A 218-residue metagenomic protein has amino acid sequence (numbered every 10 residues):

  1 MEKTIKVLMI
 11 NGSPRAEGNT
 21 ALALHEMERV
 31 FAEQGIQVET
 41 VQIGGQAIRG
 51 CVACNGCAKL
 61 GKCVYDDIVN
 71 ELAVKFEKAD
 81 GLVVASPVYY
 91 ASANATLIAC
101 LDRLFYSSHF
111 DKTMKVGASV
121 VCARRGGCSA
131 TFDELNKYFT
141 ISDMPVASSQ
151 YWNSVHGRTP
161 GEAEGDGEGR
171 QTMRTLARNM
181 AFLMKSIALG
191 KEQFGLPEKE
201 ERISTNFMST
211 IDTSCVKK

Functional and structural regions predicted by a protein language model:
T4-Q34: N-terminal beta1-alpha1 ligand-phosphate binding loop
I5, L60, V64-Y151: Helix-loop-strand module that forms the ligand-binding subsite of alpha/beta enzymes
I10-G12, I43, V121-R124: Cofactor-binding loop segments of dinucleotide-utilizing enzymes, especially the Rossmann-like FAD- and NAD(P)+-binding
R29-I36, G81, F105-H109, T140-M144 (+1 more regions): Generic secondary-structure signature for well-ordered alpha-helical cores
I36-Q46: A short beta-strand-loop structural module common to alpha/beta enzyme folds
Q46-F76, E200-K218: Cysteine-cluster motifs in flexible loop/terminal segments that predominantly coordinate metals
N55-K59, N136, G165-G167: Short, hinge-like loop/turn segments at secondary-structure boundaries
P145-K218: Glycine-rich phosphate/pyrophosphate-binding loop and the adjoining helix
